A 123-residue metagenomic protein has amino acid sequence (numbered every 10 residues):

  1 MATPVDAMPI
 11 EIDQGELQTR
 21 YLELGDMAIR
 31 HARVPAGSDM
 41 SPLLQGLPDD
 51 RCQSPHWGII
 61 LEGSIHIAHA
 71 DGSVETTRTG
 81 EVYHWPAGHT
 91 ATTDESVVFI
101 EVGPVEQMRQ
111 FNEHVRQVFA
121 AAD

Functional and structural regions predicted by a protein language model:
M1-P42, L47-D49, R116, A121-D123: A short, N-terminal "cap"/entry segment at the start of jelly-roll beta-barrel domains of the cupin/DSBH fold
Q14-E16, R51-C52, T77, W85: Residues that act as N-cap/strand-start positions at coil-to-secondary-structure junctions
R20, W57, T90: Short, surface-exposed charged micro-motifs
M27, A87-N112: Ligand-binding loop in jelly-roll beta-barrel domains
P35-S38, G80-H84, E106: A short, sequence-level motif marking secondary-structure junctions
S41-L43, R78-T79, Q110-E113: A short, polar/proline- and glycine-enriched secondary-structure boundary/capping micro-motif
D50-I67: Short, conserved beta-strand element in jelly-roll/cupin
H69-G88: Short acidic-glycine-tyrosine-enriched beta hairpin
